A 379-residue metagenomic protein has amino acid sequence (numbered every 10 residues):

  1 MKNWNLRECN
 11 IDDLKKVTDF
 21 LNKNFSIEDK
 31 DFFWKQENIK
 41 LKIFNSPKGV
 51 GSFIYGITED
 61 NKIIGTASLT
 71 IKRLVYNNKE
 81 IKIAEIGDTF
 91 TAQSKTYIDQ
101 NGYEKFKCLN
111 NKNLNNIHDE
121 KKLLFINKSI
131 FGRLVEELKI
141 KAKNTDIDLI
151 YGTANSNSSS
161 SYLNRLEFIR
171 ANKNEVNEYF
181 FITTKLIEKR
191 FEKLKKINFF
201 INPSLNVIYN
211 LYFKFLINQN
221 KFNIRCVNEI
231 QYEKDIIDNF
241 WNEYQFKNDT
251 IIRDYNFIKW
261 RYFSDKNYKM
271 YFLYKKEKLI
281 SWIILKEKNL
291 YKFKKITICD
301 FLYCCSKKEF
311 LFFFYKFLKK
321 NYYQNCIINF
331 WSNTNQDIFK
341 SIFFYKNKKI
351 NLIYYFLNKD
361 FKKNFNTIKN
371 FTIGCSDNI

Functional and structural regions predicted by a protein language model:
M1-N3, C9-D12, K16-V17, E243 (+3 more regions): Non-catalytic N-terminal targeting/anchoring module and adjacent flexible stem/linker that precedes the structured
W4, E8-Q93, S156, V227-L302: A conserved beta-strand-loop-helix scaffold within acyl/acetyltransferase catalytic domains
W4, F168, F222-I224, Y268 (+1 more regions): Short glycine-aromatic motifs
D12-K15, E178-F181, Y232-D235, N351-Y355 (+1 more regions): A short acidic, often aromatic-flanked loop/helix-cap motif at beta-alpha or helix-coil junctions that lines enzyme
Y76-I182, K288-N351: Acyl-donor binding region in acyl/amide transferases
K173-N223: Alpha-helical membrane-targeting segments
K185-K196, F240-W241, F361-I368: Short, surface-exposed amphipathic charged segments that create phosphate/polyanion-binding patches used for binding
Y345-I379: C-terminal functional modules
